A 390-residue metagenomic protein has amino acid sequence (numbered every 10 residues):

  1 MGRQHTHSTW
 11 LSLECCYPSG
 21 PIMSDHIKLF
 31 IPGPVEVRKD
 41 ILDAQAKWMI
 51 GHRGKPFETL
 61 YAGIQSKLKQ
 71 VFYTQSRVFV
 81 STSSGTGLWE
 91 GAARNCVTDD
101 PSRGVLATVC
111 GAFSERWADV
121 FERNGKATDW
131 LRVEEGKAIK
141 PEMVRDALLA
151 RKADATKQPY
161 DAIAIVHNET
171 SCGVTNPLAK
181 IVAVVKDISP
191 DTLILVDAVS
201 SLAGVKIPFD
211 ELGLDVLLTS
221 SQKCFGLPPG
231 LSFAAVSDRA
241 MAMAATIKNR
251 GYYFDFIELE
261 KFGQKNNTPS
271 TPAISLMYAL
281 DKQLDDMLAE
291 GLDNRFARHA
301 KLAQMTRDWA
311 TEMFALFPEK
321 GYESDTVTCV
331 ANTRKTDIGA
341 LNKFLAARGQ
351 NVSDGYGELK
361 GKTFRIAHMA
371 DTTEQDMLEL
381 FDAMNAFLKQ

Functional and structural regions predicted by a protein language model:
S24, K362-Q390: PLP-dependent enzyme catalytic core of the Aspartate aminotransferase-like
H26-T82, T86: A glycine-/small-polar-enriched, mobile loop at the entrance of the PLP active site in fold-type I
E36-V37, Q222-D308: Active-site C-terminal subdomain of aminotransferase-like
Q75-L106, C110, S114-A118: Conserved beta-loop-alpha segment that forms the PLP phosphate-binding cup at the N-terminus of a helix
I139-A203: Active-site phosphate-binding strand-loop segment of PLP-dependent enzymes
D210-Q222: Conserved active-site segment immediately N-terminal to the catalytic lysine that forms the internal aldimine
L316-L345: Conserved PLP-binding catalytic core of the aspartate aminotransferase-like
